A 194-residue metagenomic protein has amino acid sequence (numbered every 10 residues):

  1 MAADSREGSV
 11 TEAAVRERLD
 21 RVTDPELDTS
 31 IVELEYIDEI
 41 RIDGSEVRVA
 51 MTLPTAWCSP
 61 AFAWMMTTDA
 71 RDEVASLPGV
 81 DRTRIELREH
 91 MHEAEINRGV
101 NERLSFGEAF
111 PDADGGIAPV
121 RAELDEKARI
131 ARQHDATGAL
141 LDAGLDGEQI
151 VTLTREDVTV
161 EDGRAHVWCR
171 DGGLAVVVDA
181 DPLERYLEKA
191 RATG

Functional and structural regions predicted by a protein language model:
M1-A56, A61-G194: Domain-level signature for proteins that mediate thiol-based redox and metal-cofactor handling
